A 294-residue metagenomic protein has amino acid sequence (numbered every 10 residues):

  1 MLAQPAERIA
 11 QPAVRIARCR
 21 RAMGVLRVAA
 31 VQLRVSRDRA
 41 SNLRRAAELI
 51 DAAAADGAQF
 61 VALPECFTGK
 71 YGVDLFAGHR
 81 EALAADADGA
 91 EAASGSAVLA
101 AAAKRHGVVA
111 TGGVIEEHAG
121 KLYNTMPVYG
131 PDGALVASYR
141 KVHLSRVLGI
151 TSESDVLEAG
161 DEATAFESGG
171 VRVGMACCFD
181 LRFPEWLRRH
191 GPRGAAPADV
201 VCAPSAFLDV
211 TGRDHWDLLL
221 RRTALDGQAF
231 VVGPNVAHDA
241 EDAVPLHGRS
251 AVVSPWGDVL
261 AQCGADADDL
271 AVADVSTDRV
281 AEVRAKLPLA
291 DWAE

Functional and structural regions predicted by a protein language model:
P5-R8, P12: Cationic, low-complexity basic patches in intrinsically disordered or flexible, solvent-exposed regions
V14-A22: Short, Lys/Arg-enriched N-terminal segments with co-localized hydrophobic residues within the first ~10-30 amino acids
G24-V28: Extreme N-terminal starter segment of soluble prokaryotic enzymes
Q32-R39: Short polar catalytic/cofactor-binding loops
R39, A47-D132, S138, L208-R222 (+1 more regions): Cys-nucleophile CN-hydrolase/nitrilase-fold catalytic domain and related Cys-dependent amidase chemistry that acts on
D88-V109, R172, L181-L270: CN hydrolase (nitrilase-like) catalytic-core segments centered on the catalytic cysteine and neighboring Lys/Glu
G112-V114, T125-V128, T164, S250-V252 (+1 more regions): Short beta-strand scaffold segments in enzyme catalytic cores
E117-D199, L208-L218, E282-L289: Active-site catalytic loop in hydrolytic enzyme cores
